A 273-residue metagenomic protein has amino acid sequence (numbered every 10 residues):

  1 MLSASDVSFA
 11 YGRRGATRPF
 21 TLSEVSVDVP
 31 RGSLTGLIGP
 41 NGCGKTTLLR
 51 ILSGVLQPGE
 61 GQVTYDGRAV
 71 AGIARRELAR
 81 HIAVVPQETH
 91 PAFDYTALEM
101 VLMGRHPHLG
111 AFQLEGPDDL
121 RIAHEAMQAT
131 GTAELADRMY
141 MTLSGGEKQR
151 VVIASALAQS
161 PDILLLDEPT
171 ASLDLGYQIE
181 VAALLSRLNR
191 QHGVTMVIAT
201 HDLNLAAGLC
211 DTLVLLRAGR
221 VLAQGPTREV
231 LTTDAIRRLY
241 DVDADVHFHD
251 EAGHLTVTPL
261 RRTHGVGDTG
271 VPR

Functional and structural regions predicted by a protein language model:
I38-P40: The feature captures the beta-strand-to-loop junction immediately N-terminal to the Walker
S53: Helix-to-loop junction immediately C-terminal to a conserved catalytic motif
G61-A69, L78: Conserved ABC transporter NBD signature motif
L102, P117-L135: Conserved ABC ATPase "signature" region
M139-L143, E147: Conserved ABC ATPase signature
L164-E168: Catalytic Walker B motif of ABC-type/P-loop ATPase nucleotide-binding domains
L239-R273: ABC ATPase nucleotide-binding domains
